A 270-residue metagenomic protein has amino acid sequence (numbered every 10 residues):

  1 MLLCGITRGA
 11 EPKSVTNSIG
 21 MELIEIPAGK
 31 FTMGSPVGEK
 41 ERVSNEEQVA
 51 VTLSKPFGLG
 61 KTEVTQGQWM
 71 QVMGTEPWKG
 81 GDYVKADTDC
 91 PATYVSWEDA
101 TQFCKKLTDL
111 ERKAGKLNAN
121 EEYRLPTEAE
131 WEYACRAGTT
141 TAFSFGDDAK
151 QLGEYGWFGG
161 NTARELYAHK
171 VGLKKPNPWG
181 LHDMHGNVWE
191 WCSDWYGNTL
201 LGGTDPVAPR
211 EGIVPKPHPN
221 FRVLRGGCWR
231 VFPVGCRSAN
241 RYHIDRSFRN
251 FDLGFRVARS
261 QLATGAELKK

Functional and structural regions predicted by a protein language model:
M1-C4: Bacterial N-terminal signal peptides
T7-P12: Boundary at the C-terminal end of the N-terminal hydrophobic targeting segment
S14, E25, A50, D82 (+7 more regions): Conserved beta-strand positions that form and line the central face of beta-propeller blades
T16-M33: Mature N-terminal segment immediately following signal peptide/propeptide cleavage in secreted/periplasmic
E22, E121-E122, P176-W179: Short loop/turn microsegments at loop-to-beta-strand junctions
K30-E41, V51-E154, S193-T204, R259-K270: Active-site microenvironments of metalloenzymes and redox enzymes
E41-T52, T139-F145, T162-Y167, M184-K270: Surface-exposed recognition segments
L152-L181, V214-P215: A short, contiguous structural element within a folded domain that forms the immediate neighborhood of a functional site
